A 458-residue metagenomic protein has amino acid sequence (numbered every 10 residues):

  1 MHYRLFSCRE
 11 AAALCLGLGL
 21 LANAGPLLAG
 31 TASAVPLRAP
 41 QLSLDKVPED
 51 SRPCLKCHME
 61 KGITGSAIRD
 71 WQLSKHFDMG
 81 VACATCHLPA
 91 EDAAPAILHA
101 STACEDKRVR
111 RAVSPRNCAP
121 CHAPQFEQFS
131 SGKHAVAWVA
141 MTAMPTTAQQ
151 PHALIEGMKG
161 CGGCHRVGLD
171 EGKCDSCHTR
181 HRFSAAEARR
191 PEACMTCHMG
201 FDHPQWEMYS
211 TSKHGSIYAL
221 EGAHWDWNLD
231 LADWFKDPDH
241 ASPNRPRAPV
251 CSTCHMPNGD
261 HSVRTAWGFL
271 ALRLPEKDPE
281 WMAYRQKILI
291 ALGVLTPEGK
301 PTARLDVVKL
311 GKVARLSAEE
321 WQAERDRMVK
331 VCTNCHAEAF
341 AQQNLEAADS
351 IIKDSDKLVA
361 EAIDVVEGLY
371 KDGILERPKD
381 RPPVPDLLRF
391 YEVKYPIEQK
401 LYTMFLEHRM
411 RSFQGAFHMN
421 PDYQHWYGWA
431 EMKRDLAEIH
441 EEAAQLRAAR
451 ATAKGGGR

Functional and structural regions predicted by a protein language model:
H2-L14: Bacterial N-terminal signal peptides that target proteins for export
A11-P26: Bacterial N-terminal signal peptides
L28-R458: Short sequence/structural segments immediately N-terminal
